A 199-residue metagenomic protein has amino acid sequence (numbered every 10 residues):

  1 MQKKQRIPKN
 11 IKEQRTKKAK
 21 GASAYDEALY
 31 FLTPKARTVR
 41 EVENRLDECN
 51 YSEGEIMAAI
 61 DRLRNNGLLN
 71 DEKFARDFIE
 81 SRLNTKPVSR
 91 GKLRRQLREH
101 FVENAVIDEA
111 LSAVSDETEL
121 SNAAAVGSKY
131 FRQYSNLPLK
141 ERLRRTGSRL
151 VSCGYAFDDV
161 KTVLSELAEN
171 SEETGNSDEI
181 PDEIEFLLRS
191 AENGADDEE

Functional and structural regions predicted by a protein language model:
M1-E199: An alpha-helical, amphipathic repeat domain used for nucleic-acid recognition, typified by the mTERF helical solenoid
